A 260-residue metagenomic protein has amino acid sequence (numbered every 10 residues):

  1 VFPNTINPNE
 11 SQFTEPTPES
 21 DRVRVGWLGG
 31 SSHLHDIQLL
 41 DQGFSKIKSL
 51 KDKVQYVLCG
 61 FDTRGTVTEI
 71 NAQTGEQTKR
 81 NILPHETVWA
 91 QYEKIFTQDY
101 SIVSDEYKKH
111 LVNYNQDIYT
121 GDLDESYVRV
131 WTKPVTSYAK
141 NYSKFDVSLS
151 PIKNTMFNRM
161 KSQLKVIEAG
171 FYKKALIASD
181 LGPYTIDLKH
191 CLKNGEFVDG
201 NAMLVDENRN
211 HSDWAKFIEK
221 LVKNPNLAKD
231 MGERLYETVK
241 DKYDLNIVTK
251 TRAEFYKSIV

Functional and structural regions predicted by a protein language model:
V1-Q12: Donor nucleotide-sugar binding/catalytic pocket of nucleotide-sugar-dependent glycosyltransferases
N4, W27-S32, F61, W131 (+1 more regions): Conserved donor-binding loops in enzymes that form glycosidic bonds
P16-H35, D41-K48, V57: Conserved donor-binding/catalytic core segment of Leloir-type glycosyltransferases
H33-G43, Q163, D180, D244: Active-site helix-initiating loop/hinge in glycosyltransferases
G60-K144: Nucleotide-activated donor-binding/catalytic signature segment of Leloir-type glycosyltransferases, i.e., the conserved
Y127, T132-G170, I177-H190: Nucleotide-sugar-dependent
T185-E219: Change "using UDP/GDP/dTDP sugars" to "using nucleotide sugars
K220, L227-K242, T251-E254: A short, well-ordered alpha-helix in the C-terminal region of glycosyltransferases
